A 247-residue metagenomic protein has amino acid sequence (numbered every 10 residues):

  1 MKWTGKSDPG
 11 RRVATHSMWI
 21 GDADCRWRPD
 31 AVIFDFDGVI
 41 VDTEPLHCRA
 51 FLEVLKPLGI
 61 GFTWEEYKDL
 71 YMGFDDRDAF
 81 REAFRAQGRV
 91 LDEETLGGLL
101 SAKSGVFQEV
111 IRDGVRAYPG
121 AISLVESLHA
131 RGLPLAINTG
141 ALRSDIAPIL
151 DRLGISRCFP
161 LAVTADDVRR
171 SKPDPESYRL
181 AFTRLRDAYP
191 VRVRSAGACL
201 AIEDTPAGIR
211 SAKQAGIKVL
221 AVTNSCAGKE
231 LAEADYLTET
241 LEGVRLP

Functional and structural regions predicted by a protein language model:
M1-D30, E126, R143, A147-P247: Asp-based, Mg2+/Mn2+-dependent phosphohydrolase catalytic module
W3-I122, S127-R131: N-terminal helical cap/lid subdomain that shapes the substrate entry/recognition surface in HAD-like hydrolases
V39, T139-A141, T223: Conserved phosphate-coupling serine/threonine residues in phosphotransfer and NTP-handling enzymes
I40, A117, L135, R170 (+1 more regions): Conserved SAM-binding loop
L46, D75, R116-G120, A141 (+3 more regions): Short beta->alpha linker loops
F51, T139, A212: Residue-level signature of catalytic and energy-coupling elements of molecular machines, predominantly ATP/GTP-dependent
G61, P134, K218: Residue-level detector of anion-binding/catalytic polar loops
A121, P134-L142, I155: Hydrophobic, well-structured mid-protein blocks that either form specific transmembrane helices
